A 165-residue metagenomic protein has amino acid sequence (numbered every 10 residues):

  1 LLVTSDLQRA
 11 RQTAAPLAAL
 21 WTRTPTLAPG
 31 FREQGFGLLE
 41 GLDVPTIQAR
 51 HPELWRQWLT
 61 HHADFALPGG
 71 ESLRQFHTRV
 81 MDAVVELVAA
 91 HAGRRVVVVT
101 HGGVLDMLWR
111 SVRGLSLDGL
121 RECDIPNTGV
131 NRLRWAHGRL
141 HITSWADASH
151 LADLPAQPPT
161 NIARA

Functional and structural regions predicted by a protein language model:
L1-R56: Phosphate-coordination/substrate-recognition cap region in phosphate-metabolizing enzymes
T4-S5, T78, V99-T100: Short beta-strand scaffold positions
L7, Q48, L73, H77-M81: Amphipathic, non-transmembrane alpha-helical scaffold segments
R23, Q34-T46, A89-R94, R110-A165: Acidic, low-complexity terminal tails and accessory targeting/binding regions of phosphate-metabolizing enzymes
L54-Q75: Short glycine/proline- and acidic residue-enriched helix-loop micro-motifs that form flexible lids or anion-recognition
H77, M81-A89, W109: Generic structural signal for well-ordered alpha-helical scaffold segments
L87, R94-G103: Generic beta-sheet signal
